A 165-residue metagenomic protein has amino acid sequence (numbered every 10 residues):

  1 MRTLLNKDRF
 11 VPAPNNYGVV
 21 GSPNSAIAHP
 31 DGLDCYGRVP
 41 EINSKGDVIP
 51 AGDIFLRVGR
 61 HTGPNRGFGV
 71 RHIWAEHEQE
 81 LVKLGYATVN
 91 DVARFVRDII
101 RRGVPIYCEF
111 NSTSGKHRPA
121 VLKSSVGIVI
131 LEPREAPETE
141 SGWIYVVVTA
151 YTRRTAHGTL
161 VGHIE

Functional and structural regions predicted by a protein language model:
M1-E165: Ribonuclease/tRNase effector modules and their secretory precursors
